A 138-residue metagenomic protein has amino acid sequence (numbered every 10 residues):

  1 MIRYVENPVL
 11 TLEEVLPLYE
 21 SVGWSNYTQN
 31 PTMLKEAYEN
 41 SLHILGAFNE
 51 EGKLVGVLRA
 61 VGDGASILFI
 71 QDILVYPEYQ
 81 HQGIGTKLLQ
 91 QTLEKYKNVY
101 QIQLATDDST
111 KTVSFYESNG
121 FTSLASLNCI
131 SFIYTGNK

Functional and structural regions predicted by a protein language model:
M1-T28, L127-N128: Short amphipathic alpha-helix that is part of the acyltransferase structural core
L10, A65, T110-K111: Short alpha-helical
G23-I44: Active-site rim helix/loop that mediates acceptor-substrate recognition in acyltransferases
A37-S41, F48-E51, G56-I73: A conserved beta-strand-loop-helix scaffold within acyl/acetyltransferase catalytic domains
V75, H81-E94: Conserved acetyl-CoA-binding loop-helix of GNAT-fold acetyltransferases
Y76, D107: Residue-level recognition of the GNAT/N-acetyltransferase active site
I102, D108-S131: Conserved active-site alpha-helix within GNAT-family acetyltransferase domains
